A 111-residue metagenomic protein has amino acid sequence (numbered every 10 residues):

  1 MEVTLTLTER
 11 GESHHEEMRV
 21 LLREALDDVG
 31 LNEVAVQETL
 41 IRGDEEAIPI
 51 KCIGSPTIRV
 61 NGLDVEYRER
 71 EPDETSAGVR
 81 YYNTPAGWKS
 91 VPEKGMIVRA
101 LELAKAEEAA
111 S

Functional and structural regions predicted by a protein language model:
M1-A35, T39-I53, T57-S111: Non-globular targeting/processing and membrane-anchoring segments
